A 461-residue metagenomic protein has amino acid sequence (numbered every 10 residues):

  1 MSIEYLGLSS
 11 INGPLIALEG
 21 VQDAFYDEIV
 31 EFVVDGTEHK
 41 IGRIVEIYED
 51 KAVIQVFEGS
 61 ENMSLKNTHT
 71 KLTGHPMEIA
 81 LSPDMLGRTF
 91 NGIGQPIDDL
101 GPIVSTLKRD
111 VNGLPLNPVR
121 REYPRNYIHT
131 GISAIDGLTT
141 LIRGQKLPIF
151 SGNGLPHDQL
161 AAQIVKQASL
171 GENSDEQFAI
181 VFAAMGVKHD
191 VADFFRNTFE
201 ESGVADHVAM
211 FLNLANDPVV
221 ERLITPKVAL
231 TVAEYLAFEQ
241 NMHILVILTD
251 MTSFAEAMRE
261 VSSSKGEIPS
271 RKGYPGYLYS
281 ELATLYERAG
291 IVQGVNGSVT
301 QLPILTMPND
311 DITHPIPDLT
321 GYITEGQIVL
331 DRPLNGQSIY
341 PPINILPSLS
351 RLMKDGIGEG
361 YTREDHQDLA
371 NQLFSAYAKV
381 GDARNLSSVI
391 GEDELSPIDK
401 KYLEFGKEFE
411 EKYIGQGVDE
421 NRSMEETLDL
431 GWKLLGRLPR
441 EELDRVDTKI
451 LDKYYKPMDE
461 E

Functional and structural regions predicted by a protein language model:
M1-E4, I16, E38-K40, N67 (+13 more regions): Residue-level detector of functional hotspots within protein domains
M1-E4, S10-I128: Acidic-enriched and Gly/Ser
L8-S10, Q22-A24, G36, I44-E46 (+7 more regions): A generic structural signal for short, solvent-exposed coil/turn residues that cap or connect secondary-structure
I11, F90-G92, H129, I135 (+3 more regions): Short glycine/serine/threonine-biased micro-segments
T68-T70, M77, D84, I97-K146 (+4 more regions): P-loop NTPase nucleotide-binding/switch module
G137-E460: P-loop NTPase catalytic core
